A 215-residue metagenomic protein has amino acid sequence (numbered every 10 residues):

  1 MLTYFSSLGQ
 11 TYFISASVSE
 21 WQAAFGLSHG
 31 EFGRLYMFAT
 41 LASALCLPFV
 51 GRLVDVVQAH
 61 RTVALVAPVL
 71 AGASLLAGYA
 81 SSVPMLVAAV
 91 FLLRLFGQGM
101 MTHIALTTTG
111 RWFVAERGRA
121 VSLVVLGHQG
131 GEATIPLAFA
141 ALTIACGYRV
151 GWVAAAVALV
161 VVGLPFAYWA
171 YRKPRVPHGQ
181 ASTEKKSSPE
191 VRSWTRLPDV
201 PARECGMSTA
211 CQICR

Functional and structural regions predicted by a protein language model:
M1-F13, F91, P201-R215: Pair of pore-lining "gating" transmembrane helices in MFS-fold secondary transporters
Y4, A73, P84-M100: Hydrophobic core of transmembrane alpha-helices in multi-pass small-molecule transporters, especially MFS/SLC-type
Y12, T40-P48, E132-A133: Residue-level signature of mid-helix packing/kink "hotspots" within the transmembrane helices of 12-pass Major
G26, Q58, Y79-P84, V114: Helix-breaking motifs and short loop linkers at transmembrane-helix boundaries and internal kinks in secondary membrane
C46-Q58: Helix-to-loop junctions at the C-terminal end of transmembrane segments in multipass secondary transporters
P68-S81: C-terminal ends and interior cores of transmembrane alpha-helices in multi-pass membrane transporters/permeases
V90-L126: Cytoplasmic helix-loop-helix junction between adjacent transmembrane helices in 12-TM secondary transporters
H128-V176: Helix-loop-helix hairpin linking two adjacent transmembrane segments in secondary transporters
